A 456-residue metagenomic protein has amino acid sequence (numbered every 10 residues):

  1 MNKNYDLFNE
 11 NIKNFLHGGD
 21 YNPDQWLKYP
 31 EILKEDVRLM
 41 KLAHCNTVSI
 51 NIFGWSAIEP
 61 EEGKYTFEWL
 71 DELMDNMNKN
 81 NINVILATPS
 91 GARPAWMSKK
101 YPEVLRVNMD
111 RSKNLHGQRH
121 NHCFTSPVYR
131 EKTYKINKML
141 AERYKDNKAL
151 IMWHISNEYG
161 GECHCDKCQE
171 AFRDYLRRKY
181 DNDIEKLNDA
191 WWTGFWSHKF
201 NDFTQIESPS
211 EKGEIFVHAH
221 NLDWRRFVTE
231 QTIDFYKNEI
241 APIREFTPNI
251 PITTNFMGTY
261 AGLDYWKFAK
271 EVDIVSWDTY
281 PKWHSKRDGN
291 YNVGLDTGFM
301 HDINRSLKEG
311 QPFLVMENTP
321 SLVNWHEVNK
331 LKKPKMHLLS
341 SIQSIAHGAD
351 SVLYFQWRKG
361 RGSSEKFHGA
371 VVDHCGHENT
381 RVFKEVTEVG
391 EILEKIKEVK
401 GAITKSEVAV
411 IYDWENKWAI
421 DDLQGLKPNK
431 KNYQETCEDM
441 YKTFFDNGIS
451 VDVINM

Functional and structural regions predicted by a protein language model:
N2-I32, V37-T47: An acidic-aromatic substrate-binding cleft motif
D6, L33-N114, K138-A141, N238-F246: Aromatic-lined substrate-binding rim segments of carbohydrate-active enzymes
I12-H17, H44-N46, N78-V84, D146-I151 (+6 more regions): Short, well-ordered coil/turn segments that N-cap beta-strands
H17-K28, N51-W69, N114-Y134, S156-C163 (+5 more regions): The substrate-binding groove and active-site-proximal loops of carbohydrate-active enzymes, especially glycoside
G19, M40, V48, M77 (+10 more regions): Conserved, mostly hydrophobic/aromatic
W26-L42, T133-M139, F256-F268, K333-Q343 (+1 more regions): Short, acidic/polar
S98-K100, D110-F299: Polysaccharide-binding and catalytic clefts of secreted carbohydrate-active enzymes
F203-I206, K237, N249, Y280-M456: Carbohydrate-binding surfaces of carbohydrate-active enzymes
